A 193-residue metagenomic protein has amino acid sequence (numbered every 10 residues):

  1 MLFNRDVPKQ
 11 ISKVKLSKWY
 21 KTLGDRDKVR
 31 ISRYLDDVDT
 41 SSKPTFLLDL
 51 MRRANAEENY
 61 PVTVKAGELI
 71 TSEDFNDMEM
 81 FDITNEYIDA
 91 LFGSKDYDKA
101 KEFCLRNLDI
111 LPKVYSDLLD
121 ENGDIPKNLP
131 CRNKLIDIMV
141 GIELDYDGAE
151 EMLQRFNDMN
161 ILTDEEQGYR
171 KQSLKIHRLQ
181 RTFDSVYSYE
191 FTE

Functional and structural regions predicted by a protein language model:
M1-T40: Long, contiguous interaction/recruitment modules in multidomain scaffold/adaptor proteins
S17-V29, N55-E68, D96-Y115, E143-Y146: Helix-turn-helix repeat elements of alpha-solenoid scaffolds
R33-T40, L69-D77, N157-I161, T192: Solenoid-like repeat scaffolds
D39-R52, F75-K95, E102-P112, I125-I138: Amphipathic alpha-helical repeat scaffolds of TPR domains
A54-E58, S72-E73, F92, M139-G141 (+1 more regions): Hydrophobic/aromatic side-chain positions at a characteristic register within alpha-helices of tetratricopeptide repeats
F75-D82, L111-D120, D158-Q172: Boundary/linker segments of alpha-helical solenoid repeat arrays
L91-A100, L129-D145, K175-E193: Alpha-helical linker/edge segments of TPR/alpha-solenoid repeat scaffolds and analogous pre-/post-domain helices
E150-E193: Eukaryotic acidic, Ser/Thr-rich intrinsically disordered low-complexity regions
